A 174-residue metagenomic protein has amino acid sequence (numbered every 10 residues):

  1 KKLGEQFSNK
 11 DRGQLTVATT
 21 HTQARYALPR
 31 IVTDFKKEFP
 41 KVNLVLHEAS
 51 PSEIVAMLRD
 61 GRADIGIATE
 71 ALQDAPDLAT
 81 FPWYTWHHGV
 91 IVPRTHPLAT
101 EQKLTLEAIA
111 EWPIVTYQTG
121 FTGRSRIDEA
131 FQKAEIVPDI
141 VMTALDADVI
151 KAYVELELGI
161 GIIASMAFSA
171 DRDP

Functional and structural regions predicted by a protein language model:
K1-T16, K36-E38, L72-F81, T100-K103: Short helix-loop hinge/linker segments at domain boundaries
R12, R59-D60, A79-R94, Q102-A110: Short Pro/Gly-enriched coil loops immediately N-terminal to beta-strands
R12-D74, V137, T143-A144: Central regulatory/effector-binding core of bacterial HTH transcription factors
T16-A18, H88-G89, L104-G123: Short loop->beta-strand "edge-of-pocket" segments that line small-molecule binding or catalytic clefts across diverse
S50, T105, L145-D146, A164: Short loop/turn segments at beta->alpha junctions
R59-I67, H88, I136, V154-G161: Alpha-to-beta junction loops
A75-H87, E101, D148-P174: Beta-alpha-beta core module
L98-A99, P113-A134: Secondary-structure junction motif
